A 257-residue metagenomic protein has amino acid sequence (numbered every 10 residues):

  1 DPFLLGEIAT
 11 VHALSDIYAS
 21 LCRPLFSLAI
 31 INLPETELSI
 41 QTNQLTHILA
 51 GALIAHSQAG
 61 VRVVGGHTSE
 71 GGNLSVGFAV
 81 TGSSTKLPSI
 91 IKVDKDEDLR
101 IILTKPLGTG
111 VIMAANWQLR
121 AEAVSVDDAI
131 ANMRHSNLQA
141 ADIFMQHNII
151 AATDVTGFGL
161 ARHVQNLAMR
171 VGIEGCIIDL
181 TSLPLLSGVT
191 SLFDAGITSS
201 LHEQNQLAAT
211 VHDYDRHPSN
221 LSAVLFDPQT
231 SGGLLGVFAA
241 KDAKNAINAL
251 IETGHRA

Functional and structural regions predicted by a protein language model:
D1-K105, T109-V126: Glycine-rich phosphate/pyrophosphate-binding loop regions near the starts of catalytic domains
F3, V124-N132, I150-A151, L221-V224: Short pre-catalytic strand/loop immediately N-terminal to key active-site residues, enriched for Gly-Thr
T10-V11, L49, R134-L138, S219: Short, well-ordered alpha-helical scaffold segments within catalytic/effector domains
L14-S20, N132-A140: Structured alpha-helical segments in the cores of large, soluble enzyme domains
E37-R62, S69-L74, Q146, A152-A257: Glycine-/charge-enriched secondary-structure boundary and capping motifs
E70, L107-G108, D128-S136, A152-T156 (+1 more regions): Short, contiguous, pocket-lining structural segments that sit at or immediately flank catalytic/ligand-binding sites
D96, S136-I149, S219: Short, hydrophobic/aliphatic alpha-helical segments
